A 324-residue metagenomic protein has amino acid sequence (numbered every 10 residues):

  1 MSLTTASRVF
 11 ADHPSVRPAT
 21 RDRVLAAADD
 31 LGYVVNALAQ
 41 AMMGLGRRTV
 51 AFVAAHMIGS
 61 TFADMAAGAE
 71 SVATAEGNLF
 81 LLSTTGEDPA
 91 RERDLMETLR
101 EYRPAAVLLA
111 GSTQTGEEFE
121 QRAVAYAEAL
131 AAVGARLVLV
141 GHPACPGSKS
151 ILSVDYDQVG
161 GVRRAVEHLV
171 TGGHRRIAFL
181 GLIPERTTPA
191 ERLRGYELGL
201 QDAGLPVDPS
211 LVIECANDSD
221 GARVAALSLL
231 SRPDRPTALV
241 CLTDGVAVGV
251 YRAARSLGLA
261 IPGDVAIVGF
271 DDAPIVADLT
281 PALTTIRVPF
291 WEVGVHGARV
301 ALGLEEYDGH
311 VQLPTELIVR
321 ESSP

Functional and structural regions predicted by a protein language model:
M1-R48, P324: N-terminal helix-turn-helix DNA-binding module of bacterial transcription factors
S2, R48, A105, H174-R176 (+1 more regions): Short acidic/polar active-site loop segments enriched in Thr and Asp
L45-E167: Alpha-helical recognition/docking segments in bacterial nutrient-uptake and carbohydrate-utilization systems
A55-D64, L82-R91, T113-E118, H142-A144 (+6 more regions): Hinge/beta->alpha junction and helix N-cap segments in small-molecule ligand-binding domains
A75-E76, V133, Q201-V207, R232-R235 (+1 more regions): Short helix-capping segments at alpha-helix termini
I151-V154, A225-P324: Flexible loop/turn connectors
R175-R176, V207-L211, I261-A266: Short acidic capping loops at alpha-helix termini that bridge into adjacent secondary structure
